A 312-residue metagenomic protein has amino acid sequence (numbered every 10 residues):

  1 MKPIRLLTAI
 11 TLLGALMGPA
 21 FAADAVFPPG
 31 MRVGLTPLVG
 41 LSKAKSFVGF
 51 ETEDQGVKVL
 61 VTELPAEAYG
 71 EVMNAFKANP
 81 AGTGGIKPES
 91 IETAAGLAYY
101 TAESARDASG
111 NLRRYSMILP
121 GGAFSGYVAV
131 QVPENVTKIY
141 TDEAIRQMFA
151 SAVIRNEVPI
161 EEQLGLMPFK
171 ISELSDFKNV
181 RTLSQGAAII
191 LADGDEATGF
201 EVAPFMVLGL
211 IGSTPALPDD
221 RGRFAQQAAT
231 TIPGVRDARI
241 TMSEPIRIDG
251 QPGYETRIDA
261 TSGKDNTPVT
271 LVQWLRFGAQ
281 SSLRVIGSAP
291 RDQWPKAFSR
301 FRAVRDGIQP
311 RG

Functional and structural regions predicted by a protein language model:
K2-L6, F21-Y254, D259-G312: N-terminal targeting sequences that direct proteins away from the cytosol to non-cytosolic compartments
T8-A15: Bacterial N-terminal signal peptides
M17-P19: N-terminal signal peptide c-region/cleavage motif recognized by signal peptidases
